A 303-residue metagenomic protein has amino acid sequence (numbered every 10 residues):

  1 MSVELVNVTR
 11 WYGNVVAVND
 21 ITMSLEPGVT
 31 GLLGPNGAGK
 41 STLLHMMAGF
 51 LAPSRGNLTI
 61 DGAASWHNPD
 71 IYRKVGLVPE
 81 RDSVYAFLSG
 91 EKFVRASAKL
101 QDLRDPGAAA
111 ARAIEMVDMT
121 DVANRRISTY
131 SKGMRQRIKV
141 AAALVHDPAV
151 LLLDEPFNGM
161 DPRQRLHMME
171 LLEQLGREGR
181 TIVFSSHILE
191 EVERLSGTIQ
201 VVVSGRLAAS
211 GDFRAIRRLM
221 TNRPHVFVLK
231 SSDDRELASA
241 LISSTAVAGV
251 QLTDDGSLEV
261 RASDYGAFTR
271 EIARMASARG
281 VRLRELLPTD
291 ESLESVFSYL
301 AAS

Functional and structural regions predicted by a protein language model:
P35-G39: Walker A (P-loop) phosphate-binding loop of ABC-type ATPase nucleotide-binding domains
A48: Helix-to-loop junction immediately C-terminal to a conserved catalytic motif
G56-I71: Conserved ABC transporter NBD signature motif
R95, K99-V122: Conserved ABC ATPase "signature" region
L151-E155: Catalytic Walker B motif of ABC-type/P-loop ATPase nucleotide-binding domains
M168-S263: ABC transporter nucleotide-binding domain
